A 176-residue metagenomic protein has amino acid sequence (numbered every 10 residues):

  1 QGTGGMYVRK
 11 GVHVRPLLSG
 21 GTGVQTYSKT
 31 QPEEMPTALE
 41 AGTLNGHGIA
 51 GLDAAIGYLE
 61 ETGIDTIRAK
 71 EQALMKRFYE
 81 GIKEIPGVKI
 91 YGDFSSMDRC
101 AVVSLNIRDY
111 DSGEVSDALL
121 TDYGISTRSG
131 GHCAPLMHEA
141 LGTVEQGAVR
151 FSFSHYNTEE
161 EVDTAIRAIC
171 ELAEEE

Functional and structural regions predicted by a protein language model:
Q1-E176: Pyridoxal 5′-phosphate
